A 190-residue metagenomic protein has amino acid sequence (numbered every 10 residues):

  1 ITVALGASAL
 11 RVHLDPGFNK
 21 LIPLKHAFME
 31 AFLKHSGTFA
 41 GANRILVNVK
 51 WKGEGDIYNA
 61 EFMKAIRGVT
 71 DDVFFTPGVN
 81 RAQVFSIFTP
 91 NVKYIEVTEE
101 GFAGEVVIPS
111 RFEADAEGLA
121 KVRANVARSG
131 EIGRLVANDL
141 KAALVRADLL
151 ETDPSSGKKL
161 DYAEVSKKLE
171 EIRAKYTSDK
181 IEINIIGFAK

Functional and structural regions predicted by a protein language model:
I1-G6: Hydrophobic membrane-insertion alpha-helices, especially the h-region of bacterial N-terminal signal peptides
A9-I57, M63, E113-V136: Solvent-exposed, non-transmembrane loop/terminal regulatory segments of multi-pass membrane proteins
L14-P16, I45-G55, F102-V107, K141-D153: Short, hydrophobic beta-strand segments
P23, A40-R44, V79-A82, D139-L144 (+1 more regions): Extracytoplasmic
A31, F62-V69, N80, V165: Stable alpha-helical elements in mature extracytoplasmic
V47-W51, I66-K93: Short amphipathic beta-strand/extended segments in non-transmembrane regions
Y58-K64, Y94-E113: Charged, often glycine-rich, active-site loop that binds/positions anionic groups
K64, F112-K190: Extracytoplasmic
